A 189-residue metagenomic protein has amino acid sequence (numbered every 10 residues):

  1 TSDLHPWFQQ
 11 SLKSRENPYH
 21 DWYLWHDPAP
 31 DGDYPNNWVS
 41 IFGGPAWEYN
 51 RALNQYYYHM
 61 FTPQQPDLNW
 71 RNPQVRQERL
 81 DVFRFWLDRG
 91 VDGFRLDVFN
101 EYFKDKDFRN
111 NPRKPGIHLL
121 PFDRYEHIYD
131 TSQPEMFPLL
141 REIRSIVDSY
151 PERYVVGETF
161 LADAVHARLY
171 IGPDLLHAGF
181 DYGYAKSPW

Functional and structural regions predicted by a protein language model:
T1-R84, D88, E101-A162: Acidic/aromatic-lined carbohydrate-recognition and catalytic surfaces of CAZymes acting on diverse glycans
G93-R95, E152-V156, H177-G179: Structural preference for beta-strand elements that scaffold enzyme active sites
T159-W189: Noncatalytic carbohydrate-binding groove/subsite architecture in carbohydrate-active enzymes
